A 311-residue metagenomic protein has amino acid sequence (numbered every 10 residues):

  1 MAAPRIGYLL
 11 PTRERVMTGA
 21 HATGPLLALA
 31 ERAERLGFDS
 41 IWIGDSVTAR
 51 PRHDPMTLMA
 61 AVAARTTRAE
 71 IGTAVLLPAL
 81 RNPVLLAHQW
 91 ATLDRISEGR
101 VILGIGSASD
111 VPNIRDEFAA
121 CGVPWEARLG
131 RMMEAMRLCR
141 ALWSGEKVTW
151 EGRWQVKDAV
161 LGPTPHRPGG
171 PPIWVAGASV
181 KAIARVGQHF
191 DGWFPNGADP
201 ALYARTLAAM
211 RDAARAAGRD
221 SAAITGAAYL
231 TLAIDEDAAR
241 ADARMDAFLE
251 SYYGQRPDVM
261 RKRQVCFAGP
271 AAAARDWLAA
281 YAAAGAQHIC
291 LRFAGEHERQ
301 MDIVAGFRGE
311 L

Functional and structural regions predicted by a protein language model:
M1-R65, E126, P171, A294: N-terminal beta1-alpha1-beta2 module of alpha/beta enzyme domains
M1-T18, D110-D116, E151-P171, A238-V265: N-terminal small/glycine-rich loop or linker at the start of catalytic domains across soluble metabolic enzymes
R5-H21, A79-T149, A201-L202, S251: Flexible, glycine-rich active-site loops centered on histidine and acidic residues that chelate a metal or position
I6-L10, I41-I43, E70-A74, V101-I105 (+4 more regions): Hydrophobic faces of well-ordered beta-strands that scaffold small-molecule active sites in alpha/beta enzyme cores
Y8-G24, L76-P83, R167-A178, L232-A233 (+1 more regions): Active-site mouth loops of central-metabolism enzymes
A20-A33, L86-Q89, V175-R185, R244-M245 (+1 more regions): Short, acidic/polar
A33, G37, D45, V62 (+11 more regions): Conserved, mostly hydrophobic/aromatic
H53-L76, R131-L138, D302-L311: Alpha-helix-loop-beta-strand connector modules within alpha/beta enzyme cores
